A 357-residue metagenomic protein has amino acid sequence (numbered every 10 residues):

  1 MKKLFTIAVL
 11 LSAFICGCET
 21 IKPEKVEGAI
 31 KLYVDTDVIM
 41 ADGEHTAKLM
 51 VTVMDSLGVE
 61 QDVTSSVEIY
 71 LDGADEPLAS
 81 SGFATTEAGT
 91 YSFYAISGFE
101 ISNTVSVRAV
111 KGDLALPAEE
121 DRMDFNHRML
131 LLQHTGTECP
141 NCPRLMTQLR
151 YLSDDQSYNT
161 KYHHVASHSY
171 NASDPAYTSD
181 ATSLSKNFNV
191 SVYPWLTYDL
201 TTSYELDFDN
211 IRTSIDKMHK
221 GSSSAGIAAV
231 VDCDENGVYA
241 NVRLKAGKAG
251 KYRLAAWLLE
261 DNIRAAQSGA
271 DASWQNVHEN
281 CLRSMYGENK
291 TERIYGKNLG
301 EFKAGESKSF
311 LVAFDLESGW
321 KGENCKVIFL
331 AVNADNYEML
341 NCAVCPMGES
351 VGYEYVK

Functional and structural regions predicted by a protein language model:
M1-M50, F99-R122, Y353-K357: Bacterial Sec-dependent N-terminal signal peptides
D35-A41, S81, G226-C233: Short beta-strand segments of immunoglobulin-like
S56, T104-S106, P175, E235: Coil residues (strongly favoring Ser/Thr
G58-D75, L196-Y198: Change to "...patches in solvent-exposed regions of secreted, membrane-anchored, or virion-exposed structural
S81-T90: Solvent-exposed segments in extracellular or luminal domains encompassing
G89-G98: Append "Rare intracellular matches occur via the same short Y/T/C beta-strand/loop motifs
E120-Y162, S167: Local sequence-structure signature of Cys/Sec-based thiol-disulfide redox active-site neighborhoods
V165-K357: Short, conserved sequence motifs used for protein processing/export or organelle targeting and for catalysis
